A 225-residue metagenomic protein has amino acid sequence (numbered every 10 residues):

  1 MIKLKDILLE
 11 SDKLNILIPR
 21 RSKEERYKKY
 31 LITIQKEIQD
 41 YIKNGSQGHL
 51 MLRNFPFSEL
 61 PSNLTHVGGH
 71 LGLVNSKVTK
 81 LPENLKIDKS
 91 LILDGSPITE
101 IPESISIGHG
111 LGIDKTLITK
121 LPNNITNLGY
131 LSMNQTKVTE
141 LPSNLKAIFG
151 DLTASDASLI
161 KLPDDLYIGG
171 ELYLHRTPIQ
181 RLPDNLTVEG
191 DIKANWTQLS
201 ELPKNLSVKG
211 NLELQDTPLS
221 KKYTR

Functional and structural regions predicted by a protein language model:
M1-P61, P218-Y223: N-terminal capping/linker segments that flank leucine-rich repeat
I2, L202-R225: Terminal low-complexity interaction tails
I2-K3, L9-K13, R26, G45 (+9 more regions): N-terminal functional modules and adjacent low-complexity/disordered segments of proteins
Q39, F57-S62, V78-E83, I98-E103 (+6 more regions): The feature encodes a structural signal of leucine-rich repeats
L50-P56, G68-V78, I87-I98, I107-I118 (+5 more regions): Concave beta-strand-loop units of leucine-rich repeat
